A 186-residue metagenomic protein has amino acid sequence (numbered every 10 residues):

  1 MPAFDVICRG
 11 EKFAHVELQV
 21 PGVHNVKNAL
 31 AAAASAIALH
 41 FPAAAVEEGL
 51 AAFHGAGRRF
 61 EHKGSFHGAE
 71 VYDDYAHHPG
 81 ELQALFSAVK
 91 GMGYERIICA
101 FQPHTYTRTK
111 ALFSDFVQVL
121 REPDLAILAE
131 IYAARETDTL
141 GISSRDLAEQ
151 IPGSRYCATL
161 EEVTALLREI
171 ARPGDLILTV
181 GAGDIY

Functional and structural regions predicted by a protein language model:
M1-A14: Acidic-glycine-rich active-site phosphate/pyrophosphate-binding loop
D5, H24-N25: C-terminal accessory "lid"/substrate-recognition subdomains
E11, P21-H24, A31-Y186: ATP-dependent carboxylate-amine ligase
E17-L18: Histidine-centered acyl-transfer/condensation active-site motif and its immediate structural neighborhood
